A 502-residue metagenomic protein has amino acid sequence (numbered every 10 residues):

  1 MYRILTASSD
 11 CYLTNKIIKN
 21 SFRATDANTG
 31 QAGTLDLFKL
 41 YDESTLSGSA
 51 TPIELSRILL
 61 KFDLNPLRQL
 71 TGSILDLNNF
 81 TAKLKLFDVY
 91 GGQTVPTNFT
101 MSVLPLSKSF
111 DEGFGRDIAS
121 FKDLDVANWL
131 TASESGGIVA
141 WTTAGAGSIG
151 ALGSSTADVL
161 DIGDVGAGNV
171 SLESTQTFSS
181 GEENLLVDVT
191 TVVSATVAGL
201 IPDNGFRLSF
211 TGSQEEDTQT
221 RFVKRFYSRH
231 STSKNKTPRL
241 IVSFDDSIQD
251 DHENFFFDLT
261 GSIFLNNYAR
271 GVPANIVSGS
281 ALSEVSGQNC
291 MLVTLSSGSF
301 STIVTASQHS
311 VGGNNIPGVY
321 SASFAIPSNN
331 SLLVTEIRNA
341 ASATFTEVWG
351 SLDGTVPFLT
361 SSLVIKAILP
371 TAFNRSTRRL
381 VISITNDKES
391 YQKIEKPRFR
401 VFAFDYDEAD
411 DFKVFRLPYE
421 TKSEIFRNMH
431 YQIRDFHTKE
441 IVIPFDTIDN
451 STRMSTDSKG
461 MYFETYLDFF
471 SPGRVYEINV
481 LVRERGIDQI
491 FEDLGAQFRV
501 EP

Functional and structural regions predicted by a protein language model:
M1-V334, S351: Secreted, disulfide-rich extracellular signaling modules
F62, N79-K83, F256-S278, T377-E424: Contiguous beta-strand segments within globular domains
Q93-P96, D217-T218, W349-L363, D410-K413 (+1 more regions): Beta-sandwich strand segments
L185-V189, N315-N330, I443-S471: A beta-strand/beta-hairpin structural motif
L208-T211, E336-D353, N428-M429, Y462-E464 (+1 more regions): Internal, hydrophobic beta-strand segments that form the core of beta-sheet-rich folds
T237, I241-F255, L359-V381: Proline/serine/threonine-rich low-complexity linkers at boundaries of modular beta-sandwich domains
S243, V364-I365, G495-P502: Short beta-strand edge segments in extracellular beta-sheet folds
C290-S301, Y406, Y431-I441, R485: Change "in extracellular beta-sheet-rich domains … of secreted and cell-surface proteins" to "in beta-sheet-rich domains
